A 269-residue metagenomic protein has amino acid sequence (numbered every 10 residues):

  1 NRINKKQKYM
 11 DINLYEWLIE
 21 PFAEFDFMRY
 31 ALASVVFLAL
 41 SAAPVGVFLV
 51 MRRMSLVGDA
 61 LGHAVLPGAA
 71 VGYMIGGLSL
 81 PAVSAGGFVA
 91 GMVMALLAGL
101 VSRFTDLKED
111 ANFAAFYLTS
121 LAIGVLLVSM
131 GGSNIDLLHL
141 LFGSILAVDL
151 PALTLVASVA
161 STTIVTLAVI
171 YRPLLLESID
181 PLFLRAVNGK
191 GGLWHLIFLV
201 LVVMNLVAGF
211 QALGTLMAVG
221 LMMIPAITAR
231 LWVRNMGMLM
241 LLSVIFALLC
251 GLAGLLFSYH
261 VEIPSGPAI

Functional and structural regions predicted by a protein language model:
R2-L40: Membrane-interfacial amphipathic/re-entrant helices at transmembrane-helix boundaries
L14-P21, M28, N112-R172: Transmembrane helix-bundle core of multi-pass membrane transporters and related energy-transducing complexes
W17-D26, A43-R52, G72-A82, P173-R185 (+2 more regions): Short juxtamembrane and helix-loop transition motifs at transmembrane-helix boundaries in membrane proteins
M28-A39, L80-V93, A157-S158, V207-L221 (+1 more regions): Structural signature of hydrophobic alpha-helical transmembrane segments
V36, L40, P44, V89-L97 (+4 more regions): Generic alpha-helical transmembrane segments of integral inner-membrane proteins, especially permease/transport modules
V47-G62, L66-S133, A229-L241, S258-V261: Short loop segments and helix-boundary regions at transmembrane helix junctions of multi-pass inner-membrane proteins
L153-M222: Helix-loop-helix "hairpin" substructures at the membrane interface of multi-pass membrane proteins
L216-P267: Transmembrane alpha-helical segments in multi-pass inner-membrane proteins
